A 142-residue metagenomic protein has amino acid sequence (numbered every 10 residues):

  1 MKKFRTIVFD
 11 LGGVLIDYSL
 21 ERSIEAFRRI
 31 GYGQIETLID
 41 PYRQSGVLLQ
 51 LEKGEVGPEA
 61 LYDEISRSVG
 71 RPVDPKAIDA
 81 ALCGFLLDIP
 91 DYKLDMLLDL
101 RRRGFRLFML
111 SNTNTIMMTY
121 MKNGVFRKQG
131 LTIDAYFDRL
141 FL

Functional and structural regions predicted by a protein language model:
K2-D91, D95, R102-R103, N114-Y120: N-terminal helical cap/lid subdomain that shapes the substrate entry/recognition surface in HAD-like hydrolases
D10, F141-L142: Conserved beta-strand segments that form the floor/walls of ligand-binding pockets within enzyme and binding domains
Y92-F141: Substrate-recognition/cap helix-loop segment adjacent to the acidic, metal-dependent catalytic center of Asp-based
